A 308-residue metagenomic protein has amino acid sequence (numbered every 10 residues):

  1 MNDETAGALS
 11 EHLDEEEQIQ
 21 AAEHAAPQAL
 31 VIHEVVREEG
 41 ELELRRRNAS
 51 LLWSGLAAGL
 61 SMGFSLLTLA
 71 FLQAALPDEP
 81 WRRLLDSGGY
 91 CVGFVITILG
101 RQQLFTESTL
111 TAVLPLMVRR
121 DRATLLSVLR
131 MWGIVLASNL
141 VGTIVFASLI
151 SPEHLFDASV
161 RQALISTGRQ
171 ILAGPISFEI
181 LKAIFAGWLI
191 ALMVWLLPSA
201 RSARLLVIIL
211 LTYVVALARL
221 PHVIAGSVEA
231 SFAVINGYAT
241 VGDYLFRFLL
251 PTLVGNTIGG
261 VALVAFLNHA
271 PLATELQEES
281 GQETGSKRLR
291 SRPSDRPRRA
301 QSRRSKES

Functional and structural regions predicted by a protein language model:
N2-E307: Alpha-helical transmembrane segments and their helix-helix packing motifs
